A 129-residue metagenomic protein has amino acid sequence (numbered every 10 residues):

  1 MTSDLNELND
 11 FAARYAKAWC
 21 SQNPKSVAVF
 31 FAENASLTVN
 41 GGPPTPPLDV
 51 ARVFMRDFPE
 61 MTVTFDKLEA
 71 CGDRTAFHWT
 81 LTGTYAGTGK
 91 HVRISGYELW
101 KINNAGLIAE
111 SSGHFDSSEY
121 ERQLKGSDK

Functional and structural regions predicted by a protein language model:
M1-E33, S127-K129: Short, low-complexity N-terminal intrinsically disordered segments enriched in polar/charged residues
T2-S3, D73-T82: Short, positively charged
L5, P24-R74: A solvent-exposed, acidic/Ser-Thr-rich amphipathic alpha-helical stretch
A12-Y15, F31, A51-M55, L81 (+1 more regions): Hydrophobic alpha-helical core bundles mediating ligand binding, dimerization, or RNAP-core interactions
Y15, S26-V27, A35, P47 (+5 more regions): Hydrophobic pocket/interface hotspot
V63, T84-T88, Y120-E121: A short, acidic/glycine-rich surface segment
T80-I108, S112: Exposed beta-sheet edge and beta->alpha loop/turn motif
E110-K129: Low-complexity, intrinsically disordered terminal/linker segments enriched in charged and Gly/Pro repeats
